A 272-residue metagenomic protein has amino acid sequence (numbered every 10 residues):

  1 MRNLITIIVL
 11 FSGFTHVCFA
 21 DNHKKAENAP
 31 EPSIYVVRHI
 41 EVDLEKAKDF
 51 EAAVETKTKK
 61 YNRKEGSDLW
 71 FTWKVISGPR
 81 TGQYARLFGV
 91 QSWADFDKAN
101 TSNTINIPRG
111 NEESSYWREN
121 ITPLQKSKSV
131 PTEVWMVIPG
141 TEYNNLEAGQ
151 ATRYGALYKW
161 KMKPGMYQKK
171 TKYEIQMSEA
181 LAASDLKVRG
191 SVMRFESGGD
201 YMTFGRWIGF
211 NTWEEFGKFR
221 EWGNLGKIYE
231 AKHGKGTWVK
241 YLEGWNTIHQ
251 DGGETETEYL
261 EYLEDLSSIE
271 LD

Functional and structural regions predicted by a protein language model:
M1-E27: Bacterial Sec-dependent N-terminal signal peptides
A20-D272: Short S/T/G/P-rich N-terminal loop/turn motif that feeds into the first structured element of a domain
